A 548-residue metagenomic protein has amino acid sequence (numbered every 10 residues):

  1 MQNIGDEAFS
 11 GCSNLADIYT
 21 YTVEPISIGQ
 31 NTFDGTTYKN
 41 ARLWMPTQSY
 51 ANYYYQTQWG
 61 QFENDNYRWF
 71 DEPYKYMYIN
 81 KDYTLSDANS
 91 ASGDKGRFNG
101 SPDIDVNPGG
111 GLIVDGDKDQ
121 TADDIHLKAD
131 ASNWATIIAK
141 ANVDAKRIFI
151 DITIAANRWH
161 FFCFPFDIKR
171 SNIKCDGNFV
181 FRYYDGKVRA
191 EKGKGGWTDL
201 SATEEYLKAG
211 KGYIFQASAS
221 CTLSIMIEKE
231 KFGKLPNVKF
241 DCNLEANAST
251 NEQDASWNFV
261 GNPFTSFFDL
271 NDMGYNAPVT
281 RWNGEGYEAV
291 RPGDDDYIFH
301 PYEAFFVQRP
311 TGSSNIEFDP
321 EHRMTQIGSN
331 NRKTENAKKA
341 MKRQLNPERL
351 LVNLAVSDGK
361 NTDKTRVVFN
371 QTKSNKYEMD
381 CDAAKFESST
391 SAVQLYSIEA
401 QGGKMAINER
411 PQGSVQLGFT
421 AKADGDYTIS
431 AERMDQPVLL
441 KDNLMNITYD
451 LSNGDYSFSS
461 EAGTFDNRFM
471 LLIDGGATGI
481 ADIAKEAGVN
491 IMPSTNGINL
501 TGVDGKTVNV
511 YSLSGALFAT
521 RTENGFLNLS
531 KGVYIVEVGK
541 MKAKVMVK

Functional and structural regions predicted by a protein language model:
M1-G116, Q120-H126, N133-A135: Solvent-exposed loop and capping/linker segments of extracellular ligand-binding repeat ectodomains
G11-N14, K39, I79, A91-D94 (+18 more regions): Repetitive beta-strand solenoid architecture
Y54-Y55, T84-S92, N178-K194, N276-E285: Short beta-strand segments and strand-loop junctions that repeat across beta-rich extracellular domains
E72-Y74, D130-N172, N251-N258, N262: Extracellular, surface-exposed repeat architectures
N157, F161, I168-K169, K187 (+4 more regions): Compositionally biased Ser/Thr/Gly- and acidic/asparagine-rich, proline-interspersed low-complexity stretches
L527-V533: A short, polar/charged loop-to-alpha-helix boundary motif
Y534-G539: Short, exposed beta-strand-loop hairpins at the edges of beta-sheets in extracellular/periplasmic proteins
